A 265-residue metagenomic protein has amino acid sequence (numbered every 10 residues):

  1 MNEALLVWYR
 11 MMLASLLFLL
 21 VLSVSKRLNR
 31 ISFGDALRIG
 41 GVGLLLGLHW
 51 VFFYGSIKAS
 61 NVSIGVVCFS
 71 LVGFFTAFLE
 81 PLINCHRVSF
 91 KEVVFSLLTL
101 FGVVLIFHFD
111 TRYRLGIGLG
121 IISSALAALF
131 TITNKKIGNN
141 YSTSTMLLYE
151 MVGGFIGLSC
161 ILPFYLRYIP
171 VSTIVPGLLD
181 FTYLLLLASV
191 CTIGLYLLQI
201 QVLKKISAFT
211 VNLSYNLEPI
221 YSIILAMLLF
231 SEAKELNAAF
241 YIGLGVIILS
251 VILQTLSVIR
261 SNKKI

Functional and structural regions predicted by a protein language model:
M1, K58, V104-L115, Y165-L179 (+2 more regions): Membrane-interface helix termini and inter-helical loops of multi-pass transporters
M1-E3, S15-L19, T76-A77, R112-P170 (+2 more regions): Transmembrane alpha-helical segments that form core, pore/gating elements of small-molecule transporters/exporters
W8-Y9, G65-L71, N134-F155, T192-L228: Helix-helix packing/entry segments at the starts of transmembrane helices
M11, D180, N216-I265: C-terminal-most transmembrane helix of multi-pass membrane proteins
M12, G43, G47-V51, G73-F78 (+4 more regions): Hydrophobic/small/kink-forming positions within alpha-helical transmembrane segments of polytopic membrane proteins
L17, L22, V72-V94, I220-F240: C-terminal transmembrane-helix exit sites in multi-pass transporters
F18, G40, V88-F107, S124 (+1 more regions): Hydrophobic transmembrane alpha-helices of multi-pass small-molecule transport proteins
L28-F52, K91, S96, L115-S123 (+1 more regions): Loop-to-transmembrane-helix transition segments
